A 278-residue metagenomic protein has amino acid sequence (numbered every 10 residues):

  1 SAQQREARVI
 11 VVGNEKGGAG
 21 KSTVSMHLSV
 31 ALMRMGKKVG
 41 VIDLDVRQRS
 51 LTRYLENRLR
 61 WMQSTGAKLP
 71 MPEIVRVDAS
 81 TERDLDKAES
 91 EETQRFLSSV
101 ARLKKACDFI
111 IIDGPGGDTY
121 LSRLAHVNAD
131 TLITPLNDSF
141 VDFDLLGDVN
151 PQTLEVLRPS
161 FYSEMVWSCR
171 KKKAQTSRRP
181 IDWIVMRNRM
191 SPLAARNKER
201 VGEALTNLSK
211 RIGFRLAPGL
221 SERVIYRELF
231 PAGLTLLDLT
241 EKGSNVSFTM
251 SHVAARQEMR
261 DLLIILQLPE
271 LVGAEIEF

Functional and structural regions predicted by a protein language model:
S1-Q4, Q175-F278: C-terminal lobe/tail of nucleotide-utilizing enzymes
V9, G13-K16, A31-I110, G116 (+1 more regions): P-loop/Walker-type NTP enzyme "switch/lid" segment
G17, S50-L51, D130, L220: Generic structural signal for small/hydrophobic residues in well-ordered secondary structure, especially within
K21: Conserved lysine of the Walker
V24: Hydrophobic positions on the alpha1 helix immediately C-terminal to the Walker A/P-loop
H27, A31, L124: Active-site signature of alpha/beta-hydrolase-fold catalytic machinery across serine- and Asp/Cys-nucleophile hydrolases
N57-W61, P151-T153, T235-L237: Short, hinge-like loop/turn segments at secondary-structure boundaries
P115-P218: Conserved catalytic-core segment of NTP-binding enzymes
